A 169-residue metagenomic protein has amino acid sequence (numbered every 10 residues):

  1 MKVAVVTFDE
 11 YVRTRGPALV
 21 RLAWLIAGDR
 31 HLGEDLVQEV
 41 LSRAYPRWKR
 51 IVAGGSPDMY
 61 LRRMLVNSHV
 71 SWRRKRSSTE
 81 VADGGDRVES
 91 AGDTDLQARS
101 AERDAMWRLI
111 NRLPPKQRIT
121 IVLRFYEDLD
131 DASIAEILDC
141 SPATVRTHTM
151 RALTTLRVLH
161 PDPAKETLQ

Functional and structural regions predicted by a protein language model:
M1-R21, H31-E34, Y45: A short, charge-rich alpha-helical start-of-domain segment used by transcription regulators
K2, E39-S56, K75-S77, L159: Sigma70-family region 2
E10, A105-L113: Short amphipathic alpha-helical boundary/capping segments
L19, A23, G33-A44, L61-M64 (+3 more regions): Short, small-hydrophobic-rich alpha-helical interface motif
P46-A53, R63-G84, D93, A98-R99: Arg/Lys-rich amphipathic alpha helix in sigma70-family domain 2
V70, L138-D162: DNA-recognition helix of helix-turn-helix
S100, I110-R118: Short helix-coil-helix linker/hinge
T120-R124: A short pre-motif secondary-structure segment
